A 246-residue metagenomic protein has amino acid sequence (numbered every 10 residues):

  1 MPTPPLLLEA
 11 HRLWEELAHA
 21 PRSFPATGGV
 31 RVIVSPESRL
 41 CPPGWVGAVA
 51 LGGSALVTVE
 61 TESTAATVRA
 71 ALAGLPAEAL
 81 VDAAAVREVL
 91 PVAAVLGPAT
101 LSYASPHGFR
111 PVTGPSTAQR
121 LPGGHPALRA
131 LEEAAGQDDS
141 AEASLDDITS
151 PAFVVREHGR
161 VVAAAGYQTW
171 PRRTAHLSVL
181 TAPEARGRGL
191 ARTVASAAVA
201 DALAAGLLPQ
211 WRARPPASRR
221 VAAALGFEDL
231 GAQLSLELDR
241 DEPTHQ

Functional and structural regions predicted by a protein language model:
P2-E133: Acyl-donor-binding surface of acyltransferase catalytic domains
L13, L17, I148-V154, T169 (+2 more regions): Long, contiguous binding/interaction regions
A55-E60, A202-R214: Conserved GNAT acetyl-CoA-binding A-motif
A85, E133-A152: Active-site rim helix/loop that mediates acceptor-substrate recognition in acyltransferases
V95-A104, E228-Q246: Conserved catalytic-core motifs of GNAT/GCN5-like acyltransferases
S144-A182: A conserved beta-strand-loop-helix scaffold within acyl/acetyltransferase catalytic domains
L177, T181, G187-D201, R220 (+1 more regions): Conserved acetyl-CoA-binding loop-helix of GNAT-fold acetyltransferases
R214-A232: Conserved active-site alpha-helix within GNAT-family acetyltransferase domains
